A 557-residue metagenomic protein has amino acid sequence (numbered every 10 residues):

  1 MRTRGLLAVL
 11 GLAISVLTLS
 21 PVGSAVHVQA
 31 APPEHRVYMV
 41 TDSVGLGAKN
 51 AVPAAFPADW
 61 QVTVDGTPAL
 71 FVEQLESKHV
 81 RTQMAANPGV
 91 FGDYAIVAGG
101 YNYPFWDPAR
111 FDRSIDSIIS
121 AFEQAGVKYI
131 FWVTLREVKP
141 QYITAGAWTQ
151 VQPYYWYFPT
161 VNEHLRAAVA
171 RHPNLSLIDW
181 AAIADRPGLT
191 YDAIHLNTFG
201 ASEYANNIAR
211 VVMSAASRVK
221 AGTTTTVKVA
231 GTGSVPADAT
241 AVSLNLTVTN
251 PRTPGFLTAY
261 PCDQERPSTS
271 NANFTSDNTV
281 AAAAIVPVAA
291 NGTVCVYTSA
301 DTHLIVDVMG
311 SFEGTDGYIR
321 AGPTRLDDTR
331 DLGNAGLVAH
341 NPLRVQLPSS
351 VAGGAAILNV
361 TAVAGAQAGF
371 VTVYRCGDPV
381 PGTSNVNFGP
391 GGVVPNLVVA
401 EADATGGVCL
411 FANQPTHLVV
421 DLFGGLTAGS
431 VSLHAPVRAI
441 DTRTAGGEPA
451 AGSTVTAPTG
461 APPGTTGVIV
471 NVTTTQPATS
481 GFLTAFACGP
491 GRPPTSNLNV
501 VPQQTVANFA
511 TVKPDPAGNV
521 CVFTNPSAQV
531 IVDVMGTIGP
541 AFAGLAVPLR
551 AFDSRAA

Functional and structural regions predicted by a protein language model:
R2-H27: Secretory targeting and sorting signals
A31-S114, Q141: Conserved SGNH/GDSL esterase-like catalytic core that processes O-acyl groups on lipids and polysaccharides
V40-V44, V64-L70, V97-N102, V133-V138 (+7 more regions): Active-site-proximal beta-strand/loop segments in catalytic clefts of secreted hydrolases
V80-R81, G188-A216: Histidine-centered active-site loop/cap adjacent to the catalytic His in serine esterases/O-acetyl transfer systems
R110-I118, Y154-V161: Charged helix-capping and loop-helix junction motifs
Q124-Y129: A short helix->loop->beta-strand "cap" motif at the edges of active sites that frequently abuts
E137-W180: Substrate-gating cap/lid alpha-helix
S217-A557: Short edge beta-strands and adjacent beta->alpha junctions
